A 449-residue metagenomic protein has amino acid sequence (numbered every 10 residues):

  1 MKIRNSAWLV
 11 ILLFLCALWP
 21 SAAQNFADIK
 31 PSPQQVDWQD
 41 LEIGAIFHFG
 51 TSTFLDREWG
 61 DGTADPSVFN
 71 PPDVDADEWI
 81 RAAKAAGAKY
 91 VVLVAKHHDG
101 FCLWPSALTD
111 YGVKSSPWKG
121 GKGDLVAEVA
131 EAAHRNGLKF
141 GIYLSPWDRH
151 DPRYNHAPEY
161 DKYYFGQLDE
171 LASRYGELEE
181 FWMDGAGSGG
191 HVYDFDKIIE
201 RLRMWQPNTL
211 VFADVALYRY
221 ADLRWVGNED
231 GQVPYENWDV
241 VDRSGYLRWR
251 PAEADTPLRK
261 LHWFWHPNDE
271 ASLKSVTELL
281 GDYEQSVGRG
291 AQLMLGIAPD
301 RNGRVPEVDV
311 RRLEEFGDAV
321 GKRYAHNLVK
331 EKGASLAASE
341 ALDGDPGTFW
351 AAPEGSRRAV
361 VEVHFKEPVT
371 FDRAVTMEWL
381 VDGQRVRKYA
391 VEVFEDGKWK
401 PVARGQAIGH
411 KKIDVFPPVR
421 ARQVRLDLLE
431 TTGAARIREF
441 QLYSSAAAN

Functional and structural regions predicted by a protein language model:
M1-L9: Bacterial N-terminal signal peptides that target proteins for export
L9-A17: Bacterial N-terminal signal peptides
A23-D343, F349-R357, E362-H364, T370 (+7 more regions): Mature catalytic domains of secreted/periplasmic carbohydrate-active enzymes
F371, A434-N449: Exposed low-complexity, polar/acidic, P/S/T/G-rich flexible segments that act as propeptides, protease-susceptible
R373, Q423-R425: Short, conserved beta-strand segments of beta-strand-rich sandwich/propeller modules, principally
Y389-V391: Short beta-strand elements bearing conserved aromatic residues within extracellular beta-rich modules
P417-R420: Surface-exposed, short loops/turns at beta-strand junctions within beta-sandwich domains
D427-G433: Short beta-strand-plus-loop segments that form exposed binding edges in beta-rich domains
